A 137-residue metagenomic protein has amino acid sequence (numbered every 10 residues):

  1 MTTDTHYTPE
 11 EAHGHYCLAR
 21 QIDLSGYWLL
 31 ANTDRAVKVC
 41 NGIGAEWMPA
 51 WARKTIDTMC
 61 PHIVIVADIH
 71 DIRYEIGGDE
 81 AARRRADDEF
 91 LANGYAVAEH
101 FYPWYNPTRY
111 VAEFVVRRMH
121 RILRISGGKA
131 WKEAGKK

Functional and structural regions predicted by a protein language model:
M1-K137: Extended terminal accessory/targeting regions
